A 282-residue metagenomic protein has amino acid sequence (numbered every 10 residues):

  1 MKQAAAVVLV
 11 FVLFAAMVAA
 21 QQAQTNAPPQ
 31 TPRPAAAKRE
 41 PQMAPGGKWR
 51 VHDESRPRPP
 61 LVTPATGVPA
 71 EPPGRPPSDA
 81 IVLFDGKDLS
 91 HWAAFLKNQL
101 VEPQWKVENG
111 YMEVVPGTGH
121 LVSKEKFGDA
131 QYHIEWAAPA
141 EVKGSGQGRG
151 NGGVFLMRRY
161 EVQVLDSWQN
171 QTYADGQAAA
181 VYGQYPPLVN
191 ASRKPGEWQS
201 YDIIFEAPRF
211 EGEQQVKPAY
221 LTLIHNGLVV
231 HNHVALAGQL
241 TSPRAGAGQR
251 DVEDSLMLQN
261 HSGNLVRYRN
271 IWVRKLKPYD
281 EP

Functional and structural regions predicted by a protein language model:
M1-A4: Positively charged n-region of N-terminal signal peptides that target proteins for export
V7-A16: Bacterial N-terminal signal peptides
Q21-P282: Carbohydrate-interacting regions of secretory-pathway proteins
